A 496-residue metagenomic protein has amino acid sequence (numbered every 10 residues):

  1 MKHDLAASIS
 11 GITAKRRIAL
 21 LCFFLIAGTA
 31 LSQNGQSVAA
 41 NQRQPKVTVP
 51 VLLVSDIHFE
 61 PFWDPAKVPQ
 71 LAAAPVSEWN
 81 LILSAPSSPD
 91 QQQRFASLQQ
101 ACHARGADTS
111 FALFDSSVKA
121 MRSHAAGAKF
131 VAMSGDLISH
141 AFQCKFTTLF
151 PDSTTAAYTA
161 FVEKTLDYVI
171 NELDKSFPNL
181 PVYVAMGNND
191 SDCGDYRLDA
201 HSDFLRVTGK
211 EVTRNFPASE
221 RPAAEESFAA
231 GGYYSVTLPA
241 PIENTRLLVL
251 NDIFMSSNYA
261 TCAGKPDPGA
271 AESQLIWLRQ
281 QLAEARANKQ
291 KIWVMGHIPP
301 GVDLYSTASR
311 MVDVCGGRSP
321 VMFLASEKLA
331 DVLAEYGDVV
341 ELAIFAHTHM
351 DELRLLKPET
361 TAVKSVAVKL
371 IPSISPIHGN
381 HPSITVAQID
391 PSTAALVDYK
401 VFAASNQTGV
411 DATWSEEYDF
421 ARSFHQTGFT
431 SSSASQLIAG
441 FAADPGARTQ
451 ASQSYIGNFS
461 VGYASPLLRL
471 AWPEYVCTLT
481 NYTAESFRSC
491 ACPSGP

Functional and structural regions predicted by a protein language model:
M1-A14: N-terminal secretory signal peptides that target proteins for export/translocation
A19-A30: Bacterial N-terminal signal peptides
V38-M133, F204-N288, D331, E335 (+1 more regions): Metal-dependent phosphoesterase/phosphodiesterase active-site architecture
L53-S55, K129-D136, P178-N188, W293-H297 (+3 more regions): Active-site neighborhood of phospho(di)ester-bond hydrolases with catalytic His/Asp-centered motifs
E60-W63, S139-F142, V184-D195, S256-N258 (+4 more regions): Active-site environment of divalent metal-dependent phosphoester hydrolases
V76-Q92, A96-Y196: Core catalytic region of metal-dependent phosphoesterases/phosphodiesterases, especially metallo-beta-lactamase-like
F161, N179-L180, M186-A223: Active-site neighborhood of divalent metal-dependent phosphoester bond hydrolases
S257-A271, L275, A283-E341: Active-site-proximal segments of metal-dependent phosphoesterases and phosphodiesterases across multiple
